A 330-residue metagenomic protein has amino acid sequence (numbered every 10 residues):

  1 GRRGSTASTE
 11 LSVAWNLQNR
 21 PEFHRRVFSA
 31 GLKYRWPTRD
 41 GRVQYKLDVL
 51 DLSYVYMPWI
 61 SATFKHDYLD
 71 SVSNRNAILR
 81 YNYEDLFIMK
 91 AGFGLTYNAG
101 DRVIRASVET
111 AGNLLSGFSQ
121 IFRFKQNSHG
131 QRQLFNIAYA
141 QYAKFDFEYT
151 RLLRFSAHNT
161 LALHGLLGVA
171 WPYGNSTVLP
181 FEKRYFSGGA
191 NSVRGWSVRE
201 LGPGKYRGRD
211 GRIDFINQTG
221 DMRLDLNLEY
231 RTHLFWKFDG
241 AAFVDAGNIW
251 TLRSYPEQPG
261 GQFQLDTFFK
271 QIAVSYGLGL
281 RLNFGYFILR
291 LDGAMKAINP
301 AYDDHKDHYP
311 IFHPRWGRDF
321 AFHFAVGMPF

Functional and structural regions predicted by a protein language model:
G1-L166: Transmembrane beta-strand segments of outer-membrane beta-barrel domains in Gram-negative and organellar OMPs
T6, D101, S156-T160, F235-K237 (+2 more regions): Strand-connecting loop/turn motifs
N16-Q18, N76-N82, G130-N136, G211-I216 (+2 more regions): Extracellular loop and loop/strand-boundary signature of outer-membrane beta-barrel proteins
F23-R25, D40-K46, M57-W59, S116-F122 (+3 more regions): Outer-membrane beta-barrel and related beta-rich outer-membrane complex signature in Gram-negative bacteria
F28-S29, L50, T63-L69, I121-S128 (+3 more regions): Flexible, surface-exposed loop regions and adjacent strand-edge segments of Gram-negative outer-membrane beta-barrel
L32, L282-G285, W316-F330: Outer-membrane beta-barrel "beta-signal"
T160-F243, W250-E257: Extracytoplasmic gating/loop element in the C-terminal half of outer-membrane beta-barrel translocons and assembly
A246-F263, Y286, A294-F312, M328-F330: C-terminal beta-signal and adjacent terminal beta-strands/loops of Gram-negative outer-membrane beta-barrel proteins
